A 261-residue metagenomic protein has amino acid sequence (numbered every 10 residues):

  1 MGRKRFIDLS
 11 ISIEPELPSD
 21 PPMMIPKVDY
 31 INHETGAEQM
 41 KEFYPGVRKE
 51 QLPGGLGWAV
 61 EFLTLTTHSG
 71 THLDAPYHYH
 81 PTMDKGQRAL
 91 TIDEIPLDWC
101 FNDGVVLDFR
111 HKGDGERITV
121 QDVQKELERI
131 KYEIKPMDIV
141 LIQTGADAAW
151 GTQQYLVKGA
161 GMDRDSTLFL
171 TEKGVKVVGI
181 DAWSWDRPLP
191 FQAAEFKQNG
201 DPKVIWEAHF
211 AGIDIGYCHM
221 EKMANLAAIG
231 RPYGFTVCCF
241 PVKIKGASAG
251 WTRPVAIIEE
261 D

Functional and structural regions predicted by a protein language model:
M1-D261: Active-/binding-site microenvironments in catalytic and ligand-binding cores
